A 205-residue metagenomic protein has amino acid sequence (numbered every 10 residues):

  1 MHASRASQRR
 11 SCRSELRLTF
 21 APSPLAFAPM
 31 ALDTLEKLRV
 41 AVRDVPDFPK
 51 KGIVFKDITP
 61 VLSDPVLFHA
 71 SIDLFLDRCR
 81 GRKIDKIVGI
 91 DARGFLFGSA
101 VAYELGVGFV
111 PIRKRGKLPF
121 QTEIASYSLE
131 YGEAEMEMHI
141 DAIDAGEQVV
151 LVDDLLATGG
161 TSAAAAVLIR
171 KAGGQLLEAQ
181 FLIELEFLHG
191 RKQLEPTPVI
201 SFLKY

Functional and structural regions predicted by a protein language model:
H2-S4, Q8, C12-Y205: PRPP-associated nucleotide enzymes
